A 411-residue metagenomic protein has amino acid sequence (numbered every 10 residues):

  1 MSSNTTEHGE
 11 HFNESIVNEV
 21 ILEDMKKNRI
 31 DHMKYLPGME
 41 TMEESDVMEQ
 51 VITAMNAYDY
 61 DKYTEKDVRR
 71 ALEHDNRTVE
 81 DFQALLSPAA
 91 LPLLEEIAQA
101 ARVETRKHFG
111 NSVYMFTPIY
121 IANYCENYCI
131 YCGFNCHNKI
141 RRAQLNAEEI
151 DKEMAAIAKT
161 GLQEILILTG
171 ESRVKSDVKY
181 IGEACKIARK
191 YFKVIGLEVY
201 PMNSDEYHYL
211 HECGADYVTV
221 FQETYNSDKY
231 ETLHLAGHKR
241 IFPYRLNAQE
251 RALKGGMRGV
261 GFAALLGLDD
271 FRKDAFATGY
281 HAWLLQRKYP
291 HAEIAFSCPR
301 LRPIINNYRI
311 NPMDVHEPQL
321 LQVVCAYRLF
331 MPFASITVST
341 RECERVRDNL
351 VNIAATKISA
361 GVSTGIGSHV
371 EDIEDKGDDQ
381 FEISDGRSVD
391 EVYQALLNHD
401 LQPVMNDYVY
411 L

Functional and structural regions predicted by a protein language model:
M1-A90, R287-L411: Auxiliary Fe-S-binding modules of radical SAM enzymes
N76-V113: An N-cap/entry alpha-helix motif that binds or orients negatively charged groups
A101, C129, I167, V220 (+4 more regions): Conserved, mostly hydrophobic/aromatic
F109-G110, Y114-E149: Canonical Radical SAM [4Fe-4S] cluster-binding loop centered on the CxxxCxxC motif and its immediate flanking residues
T117, M154, I181-C185, Y207 (+5 more regions): Generic structural signal for well-ordered alpha-helices, preferentially at hydrophobic/aromatic core positions
C136-E153, I157-A252, R258-F262, L268 (+1 more regions): Core AdoMet radical
L145, S176, Y180, A236-Y244 (+4 more regions): Alpha-helix N-cap and loop-to-helix initiation/capping positions
S204-E212, D269-W283, C343-I353: Catalytic cores of alpha/beta
